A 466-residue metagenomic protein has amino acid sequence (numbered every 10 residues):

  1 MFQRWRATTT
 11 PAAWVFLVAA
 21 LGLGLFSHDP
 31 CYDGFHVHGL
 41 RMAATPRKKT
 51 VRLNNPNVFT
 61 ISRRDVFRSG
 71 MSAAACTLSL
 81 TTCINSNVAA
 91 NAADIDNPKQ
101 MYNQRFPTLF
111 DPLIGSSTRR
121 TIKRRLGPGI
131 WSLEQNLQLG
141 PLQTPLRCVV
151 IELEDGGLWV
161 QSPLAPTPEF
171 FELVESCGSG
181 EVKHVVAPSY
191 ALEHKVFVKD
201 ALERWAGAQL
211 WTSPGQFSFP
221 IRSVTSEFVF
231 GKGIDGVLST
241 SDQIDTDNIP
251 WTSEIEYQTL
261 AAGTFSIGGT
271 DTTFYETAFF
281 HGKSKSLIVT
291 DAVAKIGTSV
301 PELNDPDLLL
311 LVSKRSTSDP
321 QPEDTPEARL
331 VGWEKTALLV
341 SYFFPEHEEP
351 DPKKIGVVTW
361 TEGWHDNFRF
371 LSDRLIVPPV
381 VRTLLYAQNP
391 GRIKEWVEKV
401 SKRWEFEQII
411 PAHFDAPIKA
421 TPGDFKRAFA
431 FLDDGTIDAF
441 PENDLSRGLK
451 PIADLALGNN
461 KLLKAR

Functional and structural regions predicted by a protein language model:
V51-A74: N-terminal secretory signal peptides and thylakoid transit peptides that target proteins across membranes
T60-D65, C76-D96: N-terminal twin-arginine translocation
S69, A75-L78, A92-D155: Zn-dependent metallo-beta-lactamase
G140-H184, L303-N304: Pre-active-site segment of Zn-dependent metallo-hydrolases
I151, S189, F279, D291 (+1 more regions): Divalent metal-coordination and catalytic microenvironments
A165, C177-H184, Y190-R204, G297-R466: Cap/insert and terminal regions of metallo-dependent hydrolase folds
K183-Y190, A208-S218: Short internal beta-strands
G215-E276: Metallo-beta-lactamase
